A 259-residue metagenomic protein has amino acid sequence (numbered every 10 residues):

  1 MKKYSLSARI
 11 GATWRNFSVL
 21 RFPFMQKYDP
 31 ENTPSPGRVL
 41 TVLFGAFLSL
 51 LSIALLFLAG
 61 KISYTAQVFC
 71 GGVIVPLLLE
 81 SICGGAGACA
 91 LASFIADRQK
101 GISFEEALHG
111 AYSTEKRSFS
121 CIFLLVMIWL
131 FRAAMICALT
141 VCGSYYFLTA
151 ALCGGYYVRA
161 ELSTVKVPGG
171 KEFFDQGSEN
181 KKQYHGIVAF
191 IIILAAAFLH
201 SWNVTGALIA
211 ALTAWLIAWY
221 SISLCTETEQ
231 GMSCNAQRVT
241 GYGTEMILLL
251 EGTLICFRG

Functional and structural regions predicted by a protein language model:
M1-D29: Membrane-proximal soluble regions of multi-pass membrane proteins
L6, G11-A12, S118-I192: A feature for the membrane-embedded catalytic helix bundles of lipid/isoprenoid biosynthetic enzymes
N16, G85-Q99, Y157-G169: Membrane-water interface of transmembrane alpha-helices
F22, L51-A59, L78-I82, I136-L139 (+9 more regions): Alpha-helical membrane-inserting segments
M25-Y28, G84, E106, A160-K171 (+1 more regions): C-terminal ends of transmembrane helices
T33, I222-I247: Interfacial loop-to-transmembrane junctions
P34-S52, A96-V141, Y184-L199, G241-G259: Multi-pass membrane catalytic core of lipid/isoprenoid biosynthesis enzymes
R38-R98, L148-A150, G206-C225: Membrane-embedded alpha-helical segments that form the functional core of polytopic membrane enzymes, especially those
